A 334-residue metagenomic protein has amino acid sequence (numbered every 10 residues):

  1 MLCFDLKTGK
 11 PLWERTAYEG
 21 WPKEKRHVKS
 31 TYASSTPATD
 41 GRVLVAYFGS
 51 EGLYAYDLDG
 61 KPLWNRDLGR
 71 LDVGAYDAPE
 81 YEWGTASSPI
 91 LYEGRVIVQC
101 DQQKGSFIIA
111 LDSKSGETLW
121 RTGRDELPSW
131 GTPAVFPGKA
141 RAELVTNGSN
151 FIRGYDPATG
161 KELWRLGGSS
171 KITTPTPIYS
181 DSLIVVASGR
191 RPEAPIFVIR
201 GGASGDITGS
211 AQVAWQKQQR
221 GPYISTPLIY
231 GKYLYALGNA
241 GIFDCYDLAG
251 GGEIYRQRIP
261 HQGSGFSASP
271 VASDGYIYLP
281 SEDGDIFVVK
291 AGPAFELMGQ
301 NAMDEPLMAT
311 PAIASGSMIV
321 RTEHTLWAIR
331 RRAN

Functional and structural regions predicted by a protein language model:
M1-N334: Noncatalytic, solvent-exposed loop/strand surfaces of beta-propeller-type extracellular/periplasmic domains
